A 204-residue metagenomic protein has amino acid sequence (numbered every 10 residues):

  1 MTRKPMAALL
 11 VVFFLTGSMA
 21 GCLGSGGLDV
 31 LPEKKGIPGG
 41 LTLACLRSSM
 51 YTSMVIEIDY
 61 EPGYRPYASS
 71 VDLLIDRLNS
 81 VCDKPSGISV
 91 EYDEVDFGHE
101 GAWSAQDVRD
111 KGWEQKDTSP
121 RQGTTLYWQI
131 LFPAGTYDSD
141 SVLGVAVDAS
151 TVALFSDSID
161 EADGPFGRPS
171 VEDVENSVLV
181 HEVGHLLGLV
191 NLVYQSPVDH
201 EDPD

Functional and structural regions predicted by a protein language model:
M1-P38: Secretory targeting signatures
S18, C82-S86, L187, N191: A generic secondary-structure signal for well-formed alpha-helical elements
L23-W128, F132-D138: Propeptide-to-catalytic entry region of secreted or membrane-anchored zinc metalloproteases
T42, G164-D204: The catalytic-center signature of Zn2+-dependent metalloproteases
T52, L126, D148-S150, V174: Residues that flank catalytic or metal-binding motifs in active/ligand-binding sites
V55-I58, W128-F132, T151-S156, H185-G188: Structural recognition of the beta-strand scaffold that forms the well-ordered cores of secreted hydrolase catalytic
A134-A153: Catalytic zinc-binding patch centered on the HExxH motif and its immediate surroundings that defines zinc-dependent
T151-V171: Extracytoplasmic segments of membrane-associated envelope/inner-membrane machinery
